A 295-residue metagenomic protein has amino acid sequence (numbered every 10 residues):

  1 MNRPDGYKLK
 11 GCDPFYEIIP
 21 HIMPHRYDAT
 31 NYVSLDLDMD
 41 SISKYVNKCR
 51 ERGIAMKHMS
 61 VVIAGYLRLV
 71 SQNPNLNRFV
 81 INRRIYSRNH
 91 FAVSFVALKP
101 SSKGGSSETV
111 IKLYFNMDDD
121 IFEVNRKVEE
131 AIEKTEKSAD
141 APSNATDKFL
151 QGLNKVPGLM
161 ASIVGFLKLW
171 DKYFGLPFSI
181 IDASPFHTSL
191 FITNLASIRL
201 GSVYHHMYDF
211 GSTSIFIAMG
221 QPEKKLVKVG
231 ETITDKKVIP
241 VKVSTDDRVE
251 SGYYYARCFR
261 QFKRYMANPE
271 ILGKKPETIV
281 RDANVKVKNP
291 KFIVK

Functional and structural regions predicted by a protein language model:
M1-K295: C-terminal catalytic/motor cores of large multi-domain enzyme assemblies
